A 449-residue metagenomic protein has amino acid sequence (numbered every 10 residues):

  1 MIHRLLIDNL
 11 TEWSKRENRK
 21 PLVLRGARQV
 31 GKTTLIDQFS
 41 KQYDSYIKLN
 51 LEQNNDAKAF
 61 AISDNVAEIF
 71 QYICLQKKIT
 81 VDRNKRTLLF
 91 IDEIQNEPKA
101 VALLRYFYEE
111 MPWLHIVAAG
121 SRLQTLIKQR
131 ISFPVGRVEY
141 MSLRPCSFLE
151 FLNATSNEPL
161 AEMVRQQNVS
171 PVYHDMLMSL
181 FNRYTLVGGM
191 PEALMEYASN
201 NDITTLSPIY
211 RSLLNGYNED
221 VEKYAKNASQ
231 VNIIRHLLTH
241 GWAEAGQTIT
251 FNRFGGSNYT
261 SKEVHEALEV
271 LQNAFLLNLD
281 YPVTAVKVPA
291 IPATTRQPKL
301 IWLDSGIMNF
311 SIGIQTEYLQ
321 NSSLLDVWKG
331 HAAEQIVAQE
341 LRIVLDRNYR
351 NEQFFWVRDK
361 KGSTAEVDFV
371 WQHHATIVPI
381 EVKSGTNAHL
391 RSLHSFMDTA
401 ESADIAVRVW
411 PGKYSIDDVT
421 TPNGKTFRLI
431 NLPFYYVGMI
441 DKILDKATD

Functional and structural regions predicted by a protein language model:
M1-K15: N-terminal pre-Walker A segment at the start of P-loop NTPase domains
S14-L22, Q29, Q38-S45, I79 (+1 more regions): A cross-kingdom feature that marks ATP-driven nucleic-acid transaction machinery
K32: Conserved lysine of the Walker
Q42-D56: Conserved catalytic segments around the Walker B and adjacent sensor/switch elements of P-loop NTPase domains
Q53-K85: Short glycine-rich substrate-engagement loop in P-loop NTPases that contacts/grips substrate
H115-S121, S142: Structural recognition of the conserved hydrophobic beta-strand(s) that form the central parallel beta-sheet of P-loop
Q124-Y140, N153-N157: Short regulatory helix/loop adjacent to the ATP-binding pocket of P-loop NTPases
N153-I336, D346, D359-G362: Interdomain hinge/linker elements that couple catalytic modules in large macromolecular machines
